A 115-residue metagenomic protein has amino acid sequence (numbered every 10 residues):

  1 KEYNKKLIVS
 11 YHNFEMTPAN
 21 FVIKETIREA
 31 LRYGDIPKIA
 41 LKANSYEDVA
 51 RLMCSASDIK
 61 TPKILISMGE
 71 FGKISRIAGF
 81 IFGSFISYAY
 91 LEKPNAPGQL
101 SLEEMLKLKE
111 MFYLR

Functional and structural regions predicted by a protein language model:
K1-R115: Catalytic alpha/beta core domains of metabolic enzymes, predominantly
